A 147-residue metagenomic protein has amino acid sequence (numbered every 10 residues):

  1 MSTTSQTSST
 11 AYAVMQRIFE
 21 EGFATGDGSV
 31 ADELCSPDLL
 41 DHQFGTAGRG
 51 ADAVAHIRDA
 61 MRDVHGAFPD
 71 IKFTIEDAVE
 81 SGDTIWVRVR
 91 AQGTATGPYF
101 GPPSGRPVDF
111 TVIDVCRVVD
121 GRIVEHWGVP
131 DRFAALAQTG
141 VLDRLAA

Functional and structural regions predicted by a protein language model:
M1-A147: C-terminal and inter-domain tail/linker signature
